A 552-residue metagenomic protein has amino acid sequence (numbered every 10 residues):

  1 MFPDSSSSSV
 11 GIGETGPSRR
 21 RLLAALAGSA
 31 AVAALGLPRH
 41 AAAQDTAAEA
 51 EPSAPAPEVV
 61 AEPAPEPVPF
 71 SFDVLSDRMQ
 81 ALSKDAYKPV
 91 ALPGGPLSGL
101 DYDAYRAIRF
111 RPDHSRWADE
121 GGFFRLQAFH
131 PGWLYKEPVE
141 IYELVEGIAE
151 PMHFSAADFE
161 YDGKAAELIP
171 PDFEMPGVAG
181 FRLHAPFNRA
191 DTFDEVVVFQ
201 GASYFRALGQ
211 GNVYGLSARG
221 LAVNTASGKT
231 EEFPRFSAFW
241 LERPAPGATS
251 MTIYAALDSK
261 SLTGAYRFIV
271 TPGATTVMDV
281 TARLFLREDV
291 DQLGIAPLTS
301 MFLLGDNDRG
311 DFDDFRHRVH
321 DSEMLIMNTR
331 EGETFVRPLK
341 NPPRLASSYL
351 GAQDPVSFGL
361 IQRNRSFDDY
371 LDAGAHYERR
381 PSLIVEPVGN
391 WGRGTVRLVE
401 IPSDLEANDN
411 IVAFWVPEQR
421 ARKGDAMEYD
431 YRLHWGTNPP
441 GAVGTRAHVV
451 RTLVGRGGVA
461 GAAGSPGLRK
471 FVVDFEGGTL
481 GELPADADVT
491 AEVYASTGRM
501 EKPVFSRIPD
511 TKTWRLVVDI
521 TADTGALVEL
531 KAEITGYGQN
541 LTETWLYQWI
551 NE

Functional and structural regions predicted by a protein language model:
M1-S18, A24-D45: N-terminal secretory signal peptides
A50-Y102, R109-R111, F129, D369-E552: Terminal accessory/anchoring regions of large secretory-pathway or extracellular enzymes
K84-S227: Solvent-exposed N-terminal domain segments of exported/luminal and surface proteins
D103, E174, Q200, D291 (+2 more regions): A contiguous, surface-exposed recognition patch within enzymatic or periplasmic domains that forms
V139, M251-I253, G264-F268, M278-V280 (+6 more regions): Hydrophobic residues positioned within well-ordered beta-strands of beta-sheet architectures
V139-L144, G359, L383, A532: Short polybasic amphipathic segments
G215-G273, G392-D404, N408: Extended, loop-rich substrate-binding clefts of extracytoplasmic carbohydrate-active enzymes
A255-L304: Acidic, contiguous internal or C-terminal segments within carbohydrate-active enzymes that form a structured patch used
